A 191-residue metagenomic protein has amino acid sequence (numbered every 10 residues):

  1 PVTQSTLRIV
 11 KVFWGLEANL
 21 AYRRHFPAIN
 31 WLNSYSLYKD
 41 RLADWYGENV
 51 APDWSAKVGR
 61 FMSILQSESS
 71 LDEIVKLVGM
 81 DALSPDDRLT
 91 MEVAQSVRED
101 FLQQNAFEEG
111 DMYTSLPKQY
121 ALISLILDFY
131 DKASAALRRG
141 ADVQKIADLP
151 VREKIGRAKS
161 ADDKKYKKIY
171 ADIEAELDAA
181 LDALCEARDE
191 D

Functional and structural regions predicted by a protein language model:
P1-K154: P-loop NTPase catalytic core
G140-D191: C-terminal amphipathic alpha-helical interaction region
